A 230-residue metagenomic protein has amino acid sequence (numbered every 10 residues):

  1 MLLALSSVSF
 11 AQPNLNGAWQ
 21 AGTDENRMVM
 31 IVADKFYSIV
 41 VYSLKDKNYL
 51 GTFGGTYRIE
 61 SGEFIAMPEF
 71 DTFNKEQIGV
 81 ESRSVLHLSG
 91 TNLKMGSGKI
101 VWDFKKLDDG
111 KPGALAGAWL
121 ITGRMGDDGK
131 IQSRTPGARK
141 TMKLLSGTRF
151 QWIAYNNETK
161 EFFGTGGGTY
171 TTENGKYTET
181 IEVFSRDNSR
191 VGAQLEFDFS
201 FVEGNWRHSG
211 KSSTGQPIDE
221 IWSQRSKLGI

Functional and structural regions predicted by a protein language model:
M1-S7: Bacterial N-terminal signal peptides
S9-T165, E173-I230: Lipid interaction determinants
